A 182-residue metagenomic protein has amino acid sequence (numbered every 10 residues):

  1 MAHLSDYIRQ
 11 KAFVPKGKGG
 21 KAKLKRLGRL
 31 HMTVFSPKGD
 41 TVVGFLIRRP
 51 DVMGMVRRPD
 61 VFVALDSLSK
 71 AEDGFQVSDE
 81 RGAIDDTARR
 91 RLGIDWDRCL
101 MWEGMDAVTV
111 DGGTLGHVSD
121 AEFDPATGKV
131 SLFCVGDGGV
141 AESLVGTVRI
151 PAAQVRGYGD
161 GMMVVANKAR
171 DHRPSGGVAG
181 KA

Functional and structural regions predicted by a protein language model:
M1-A182: Peripheral interaction segments used for macromolecular assembly
